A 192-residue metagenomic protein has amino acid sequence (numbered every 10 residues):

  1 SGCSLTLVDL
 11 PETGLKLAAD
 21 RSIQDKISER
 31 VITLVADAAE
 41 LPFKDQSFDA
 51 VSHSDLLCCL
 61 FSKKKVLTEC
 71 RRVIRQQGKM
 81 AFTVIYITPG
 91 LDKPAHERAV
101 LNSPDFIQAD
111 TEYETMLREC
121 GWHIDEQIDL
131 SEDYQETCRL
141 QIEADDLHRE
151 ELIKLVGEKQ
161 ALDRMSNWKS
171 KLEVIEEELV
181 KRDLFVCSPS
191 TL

Functional and structural regions predicted by a protein language model:
S1-E40: Class I SAM-dependent methyltransferase SAM/SAH-binding core
L5, M80-A81: A short hydrophobic/small-residue beta-strand
A39-V51: A short acidic, Gly/Pro-enriched loop at the edge of an enzyme's catalytic core that lines a small-molecule cofactor
D49-S62: A short SAM/SAH-binding and catalytic strip from SAM-dependent methyltransferases
K64-K79: A short glycine-rich, Lys/Arg-flanked "PGG" loop and its adjoining helix->strand segment in the class I
F82-D105: Short, glycine-/aromatic-enriched active-site segment of Class I SAM-dependent methyltransferases
D105-Q127: Short alpha-helix
E126-L192: Conserved Class I S-adenosyl-L-methionine
